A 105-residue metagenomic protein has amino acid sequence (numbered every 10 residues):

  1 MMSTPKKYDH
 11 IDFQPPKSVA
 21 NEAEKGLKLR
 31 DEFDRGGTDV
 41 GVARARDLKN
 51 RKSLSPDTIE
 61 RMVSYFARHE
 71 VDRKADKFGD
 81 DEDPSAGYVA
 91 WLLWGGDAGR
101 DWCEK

Functional and structural regions predicted by a protein language model:
M2-K105: Extended terminal accessory/targeting regions
